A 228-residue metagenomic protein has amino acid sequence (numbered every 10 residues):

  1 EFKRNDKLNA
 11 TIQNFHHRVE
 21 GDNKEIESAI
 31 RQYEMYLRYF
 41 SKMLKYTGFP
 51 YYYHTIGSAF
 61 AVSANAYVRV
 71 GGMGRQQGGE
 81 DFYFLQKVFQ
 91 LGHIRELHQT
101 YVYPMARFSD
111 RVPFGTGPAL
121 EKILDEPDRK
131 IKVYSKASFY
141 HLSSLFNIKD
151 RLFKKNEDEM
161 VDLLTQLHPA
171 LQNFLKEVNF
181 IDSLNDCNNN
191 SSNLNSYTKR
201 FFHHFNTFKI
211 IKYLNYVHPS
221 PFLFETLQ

Functional and structural regions predicted by a protein language model:
E1: Acidic donor-binding/catalytic loop of UDP-sugar-dependent glycosyltransferases, especially processive GT2
N5-A29: Short beta-strand-to-loop element that shapes/binds the nucleotide-sugar donor at the catalytic cleft/hinge
F40-A61: A recurrent flexible, glycine/aromatic-enriched loop bordering the glycosyltransferase active site that acts as
Q76, V88-Y103: Catalytic donor-sugar/metal-binding loop of nucleotide-sugar-dependent glycosyltransferases
Q76-Y83: Acidic donor-binding loop at a coil-to-helix junction in glycosyltransferase catalytic cores that engages
L97-P118: Active-site donor/metal-binding and catalytic loop motifs of nucleotide-sugar-dependent glycosylation enzymes
K122-Q228: Terminal low-complexity segments of carbohydrate-biosynthetic enzymes
